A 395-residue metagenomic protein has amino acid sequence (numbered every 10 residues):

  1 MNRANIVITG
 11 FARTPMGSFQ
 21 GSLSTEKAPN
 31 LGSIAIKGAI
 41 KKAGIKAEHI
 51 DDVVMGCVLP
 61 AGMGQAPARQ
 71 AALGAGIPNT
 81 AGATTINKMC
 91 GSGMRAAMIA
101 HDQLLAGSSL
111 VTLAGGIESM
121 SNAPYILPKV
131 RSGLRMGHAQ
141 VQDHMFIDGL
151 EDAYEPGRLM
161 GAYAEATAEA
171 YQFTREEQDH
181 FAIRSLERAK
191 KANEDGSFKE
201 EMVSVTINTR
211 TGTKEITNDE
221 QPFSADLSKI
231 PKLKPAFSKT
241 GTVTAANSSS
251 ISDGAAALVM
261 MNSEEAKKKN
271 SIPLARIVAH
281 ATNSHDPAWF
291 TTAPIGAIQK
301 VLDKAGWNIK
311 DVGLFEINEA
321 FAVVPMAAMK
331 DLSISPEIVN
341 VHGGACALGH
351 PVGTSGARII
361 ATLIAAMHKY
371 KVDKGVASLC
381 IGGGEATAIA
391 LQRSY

Functional and structural regions predicted by a protein language model:
M1-E26, L227-T292, G296, D303 (+4 more regions): Condensing-enzyme catalytic core mediating Claisen C-C bond formation in acyl metabolism
V7, A12-T14, S24-I34, K42 (+3 more regions): N-terminal extracellular/periplasmic Venus flytrap/periplasmic-binding protein-like
S24-T112, G116-R135, M202-I216, A288-W289 (+1 more regions): Conserved beta-ketoacyl condensing-enzyme motif
A28-G44, P67-A71, A96-I99, M160-T167 (+5 more regions): Short, well-ordered amphipathic alpha-helical segments that serve as non-catalytic structural scaffolds within diverse
C57-V111, Y154-M160, S224-S250, D331-R358 (+2 more regions): Conserved catalytic cysteine-centered active-site region of acyl-thioester-dependent Claisen-condensing enzymes
I86-E118, A168-S197, A257-E264, M329 (+2 more regions): Active-site-proximal alpha-helical scaffold in enzymes
V111-T167: Flexible glycine-/small-residue-enriched beta->alpha junction loops that bind anionic phosphate/pyrophosphate groups
Y163-E165, E201, T209, V278-A347: Active-site pocket-lining segment
